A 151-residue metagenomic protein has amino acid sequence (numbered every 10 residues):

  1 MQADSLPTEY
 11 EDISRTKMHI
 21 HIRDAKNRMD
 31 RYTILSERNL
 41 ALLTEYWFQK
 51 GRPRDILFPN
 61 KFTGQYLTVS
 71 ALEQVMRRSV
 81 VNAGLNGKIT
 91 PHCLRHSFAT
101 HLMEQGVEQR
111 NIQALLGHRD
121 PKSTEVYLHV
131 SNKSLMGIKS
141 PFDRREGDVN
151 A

Functional and structural regions predicted by a protein language model:
M1, E9-E11, E108, R119-K122: Short coil/turn motifs that cap or connect alpha-helices
Q2-E45: Conserved tyrosine-mediated DNA breakage-rejoining catalytic core shared by Y-recombinases
P7-D12, Q113-R119, L128-H129: A short, basic/aromatic helix-end/turn motif that makes direct DNA contacts
D24, K122-P141: Catalytic-site neighborhood detector that most strongly recognizes the C-terminal catalytic loop/helix of tyrosine
S36-N86: Active-site/catalytic core of tyrosine-dependent DNA strand-transfer enzymes
R78, R95-R119: C-terminal catalytic core of tyrosine-transesterase DNA break-rejoin enzymes
K88-H92: Catalytic tyrosine of NAD(P)H-dependent dehydrogenase/reductases that use a Tyr as the general acid/base
D143-A151: C-terminal secondary-structure termini that scaffold catalytic or DNA-interacting sites
